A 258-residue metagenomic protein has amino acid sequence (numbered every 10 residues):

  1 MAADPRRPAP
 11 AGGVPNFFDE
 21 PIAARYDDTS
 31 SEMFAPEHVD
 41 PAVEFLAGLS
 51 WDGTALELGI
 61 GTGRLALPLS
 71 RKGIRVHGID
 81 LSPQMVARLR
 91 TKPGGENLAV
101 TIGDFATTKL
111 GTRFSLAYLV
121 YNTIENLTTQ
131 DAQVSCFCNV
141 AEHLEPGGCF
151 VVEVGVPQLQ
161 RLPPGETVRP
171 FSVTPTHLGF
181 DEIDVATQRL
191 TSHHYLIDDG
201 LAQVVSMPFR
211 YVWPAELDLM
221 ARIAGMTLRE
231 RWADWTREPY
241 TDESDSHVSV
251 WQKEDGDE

Functional and structural regions predicted by a protein language model:
A2-D52: Conserved class I S-adenosyl-L-methionine
D52-G61: Conserved class I S-adenosyl-L-methionine
T62-T107: Class I SAM-dependent methyltransferase SAM/SAH-binding core
A106-L116: A short acidic, Gly/Pro-enriched loop at the edge of an enzyme's catalytic core that lines a small-molecule cofactor
S115-D131: A short SAM/SAH-binding and catalytic strip from SAM-dependent methyltransferases
V134-P146: A short glycine-rich, Lys/Arg-flanked "PGG" loop and its adjoining helix->strand segment in the class I
V151-R222: SAM-dependent methyltransferase
P214-E258: C-terminal lobe and adjacent flexible extensions of AdoMet/dcAdoMet transferase-like proteins
